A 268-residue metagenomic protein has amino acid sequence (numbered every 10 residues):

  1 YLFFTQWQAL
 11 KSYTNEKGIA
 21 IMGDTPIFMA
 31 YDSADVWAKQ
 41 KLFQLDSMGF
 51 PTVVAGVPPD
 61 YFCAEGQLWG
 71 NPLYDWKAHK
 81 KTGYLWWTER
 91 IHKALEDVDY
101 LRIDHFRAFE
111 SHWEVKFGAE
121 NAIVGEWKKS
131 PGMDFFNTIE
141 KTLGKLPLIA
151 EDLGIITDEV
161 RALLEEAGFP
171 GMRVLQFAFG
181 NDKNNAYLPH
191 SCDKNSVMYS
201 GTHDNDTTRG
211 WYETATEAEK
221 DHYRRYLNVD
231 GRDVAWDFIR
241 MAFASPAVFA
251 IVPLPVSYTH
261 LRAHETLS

Functional and structural regions predicted by a protein language model:
Y1-A78, R107-A108: Active-site-proximal, well-structured secondary-structure segments within enzyme catalytic domains
Y1-K17, K77-E89, K128-E140: Aromatic- and glycine-enriched glycan-recognition loops and surfaces that form the carbohydrate-binding subsites
T14, D24, I103, L148 (+1 more regions): Conserved, mostly hydrophobic/aromatic
K17-I19, V98-D99, G144-L146, P246-V248: Short, well-ordered coil/turn segments that N-cap beta-strands
I19, F28, D32-D60, W113-R209 (+1 more regions): Active-site-proximal helices and loops of the catalytic beta/alpha 8
T25-Y31, D104-F109, D152-I155, L254-Y258: Short, solvent-exposed turn/loop segments enriched in Gly/Ser/Thr/Pro and often Arg
D206-A244: Aromatic-anchored helix/helix-loop segment that forms the rim or "lid" of small-molecule/cofactor binding pockets
T259-T266: Conserved small/polar residues in nucleotide/adenosyl-binding loops
